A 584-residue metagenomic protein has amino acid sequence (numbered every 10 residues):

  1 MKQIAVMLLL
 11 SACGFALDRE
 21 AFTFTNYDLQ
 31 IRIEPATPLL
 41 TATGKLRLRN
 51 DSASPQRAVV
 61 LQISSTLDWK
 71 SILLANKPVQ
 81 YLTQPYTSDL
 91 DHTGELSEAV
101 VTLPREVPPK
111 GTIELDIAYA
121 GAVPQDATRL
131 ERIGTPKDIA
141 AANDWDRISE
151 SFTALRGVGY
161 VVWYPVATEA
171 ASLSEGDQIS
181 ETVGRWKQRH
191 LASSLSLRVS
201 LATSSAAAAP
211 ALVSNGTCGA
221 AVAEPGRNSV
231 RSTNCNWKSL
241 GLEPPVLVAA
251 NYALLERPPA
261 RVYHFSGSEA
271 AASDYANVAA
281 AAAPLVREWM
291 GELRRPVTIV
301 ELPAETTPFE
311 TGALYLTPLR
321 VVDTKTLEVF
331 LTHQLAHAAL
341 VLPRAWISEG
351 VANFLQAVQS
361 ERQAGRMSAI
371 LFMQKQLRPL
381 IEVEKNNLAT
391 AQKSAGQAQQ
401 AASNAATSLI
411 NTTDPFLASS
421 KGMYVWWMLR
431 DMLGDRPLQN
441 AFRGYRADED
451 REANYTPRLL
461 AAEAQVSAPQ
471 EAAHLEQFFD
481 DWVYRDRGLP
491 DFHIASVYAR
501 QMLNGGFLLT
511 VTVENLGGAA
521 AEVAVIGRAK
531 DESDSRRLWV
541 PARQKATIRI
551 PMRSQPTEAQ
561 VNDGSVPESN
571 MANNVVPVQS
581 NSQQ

Functional and structural regions predicted by a protein language model:
C13-T41, K70, E476-W482: N-terminal, polar/Ser/Thr-rich
G44, W186, H190, L197-P210 (+2 more regions): Zn2+-dependent metallopeptidase catalytic core
L67-A140, D144, V183-K187, E224-N228 (+2 more regions): A surface-exposed beta-strand-loop module
S71-L73, A206-N215, A472, L489-H493 (+1 more regions): Beta-strand-rich binding/interaction modules
A99, D116-E243: Extended, low-hydrophobicity, Ser/Thr/Pro/Gly-biased non-transmembrane segments
V248-I347, V351, L355-Q359, A364 (+1 more regions): Juxtacatalytic substrate-recognition/specificity segment
R294, T413-G505: Amphipathic alpha-helical substructures
E349-L433, A447-D450: Acidic/His/Gly-enriched intrinsically disordered linker/tail segments that often contain short helix/coil "MoRF-like"
